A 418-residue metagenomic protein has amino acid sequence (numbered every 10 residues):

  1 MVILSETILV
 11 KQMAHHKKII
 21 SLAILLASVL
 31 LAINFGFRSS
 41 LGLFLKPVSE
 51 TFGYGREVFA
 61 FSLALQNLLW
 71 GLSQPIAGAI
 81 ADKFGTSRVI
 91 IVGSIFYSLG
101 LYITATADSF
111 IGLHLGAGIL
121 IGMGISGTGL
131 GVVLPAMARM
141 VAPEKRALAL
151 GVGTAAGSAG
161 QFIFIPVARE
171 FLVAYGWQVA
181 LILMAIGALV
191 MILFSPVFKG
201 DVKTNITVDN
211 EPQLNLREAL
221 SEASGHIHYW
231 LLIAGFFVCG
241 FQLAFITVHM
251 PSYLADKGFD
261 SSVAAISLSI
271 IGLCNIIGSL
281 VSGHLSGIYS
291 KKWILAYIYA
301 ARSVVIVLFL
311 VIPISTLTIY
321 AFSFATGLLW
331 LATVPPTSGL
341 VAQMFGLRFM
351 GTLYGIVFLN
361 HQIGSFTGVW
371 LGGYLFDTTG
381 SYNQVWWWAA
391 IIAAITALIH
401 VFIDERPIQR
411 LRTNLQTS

Functional and structural regions predicted by a protein language model:
L41-L45, S224-S279: Extracytoplasmic gate region of multi-pass secondary transporters
L72-I111: Conserved MFS/SLC helix-loop-helix module at the cytosolic interface between two early adjacent transmembrane helices
S73-G85, S279-S290, D377: Helix-to-loop junctions at the C-terminal end of transmembrane segments in multipass secondary transporters
F96-D108, A301-I314: C-terminal ends and interior cores of transmembrane alpha-helices in multi-pass membrane transporters/permeases
G112-T128, F237, T318-A332: Hydrophobic core of transmembrane alpha-helices in multi-pass small-molecule transporters, especially MFS/SLC-type
A117-A155, G346: Cytoplasmic helix-loop-helix junction between adjacent transmembrane helices in 12-TM secondary transporters
G153-D201: Helix-loop-helix hairpin linking two adjacent transmembrane segments in secondary transporters
K199-E218, Q409-Q416: Flexible cytoplasmic inter-helical loops of multi-pass small-molecule transporters
